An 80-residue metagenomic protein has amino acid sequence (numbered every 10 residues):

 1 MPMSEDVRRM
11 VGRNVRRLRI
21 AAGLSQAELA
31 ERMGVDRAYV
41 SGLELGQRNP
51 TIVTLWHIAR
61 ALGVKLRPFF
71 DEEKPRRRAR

Functional and structural regions predicted by a protein language model:
M1-M10, P75, R80: A detector for short, charged/polar N-terminal pre-domain segments
R13-R32, H57: Short basic helix-loop element that most often maps to the first helix and adjoining turn of HTH DNA-binding modules
V15, L29-A30, V40-L43, F69: Conserved hydrophobic/aromatic packing and binding residues within compact polymer-binding modules
G34-R48: Recognition helix of helix-turn-helix/homeodomain-like DNA-binding domains that insert into the DNA major groove
E44, T54, L62, F70: DNA major-groove recognition helix of helix-turn-helix
Q47-H57: Short, basic-rich loop-to-helix N-cap that marks the start of a DNA-contacting helix
R60, P68-R80: Short, charged recognition helix plus adjacent turn of helix-turn-helix-like nucleic-acid-binding domains
